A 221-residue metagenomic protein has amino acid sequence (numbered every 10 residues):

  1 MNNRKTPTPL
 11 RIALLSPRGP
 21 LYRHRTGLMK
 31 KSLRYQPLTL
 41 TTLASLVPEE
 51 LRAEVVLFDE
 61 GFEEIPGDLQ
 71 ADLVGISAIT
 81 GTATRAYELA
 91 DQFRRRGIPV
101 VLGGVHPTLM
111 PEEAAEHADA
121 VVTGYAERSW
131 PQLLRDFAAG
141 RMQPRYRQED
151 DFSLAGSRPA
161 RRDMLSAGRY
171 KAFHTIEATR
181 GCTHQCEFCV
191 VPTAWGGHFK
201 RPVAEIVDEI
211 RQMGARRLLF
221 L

Functional and structural regions predicted by a protein language model:
N2-S16, D91, I98, K200 (+1 more regions): A structural motif corresponding to the C-terminal lobe/cap of the Radical SAM core domain
N2-T6, R135-T179: N-terminal [4Fe-4S]-dependent radical SAM core
K5-R34: Short glycine-rich His-centered loop
T8-L10, D72, H174, R216: Nucleotide donor/acceptor-binding cores
A13-S16, L57, G75-S77, E177 (+2 more regions): Short beta-strand segments
R34-P37, G124, T179, K200: Short, solvent-exposed loop/helix junctions and linker helices that flank or host conserved functional motifs
T39, L43-G156: Glycine-rich beta-alpha loop elements in corrinoid/cobalamin-binding modules across cobalamin-dependent enzymes
R158-L221: Radical SAM [4Fe-4S] cluster-binding motif and immediate context
